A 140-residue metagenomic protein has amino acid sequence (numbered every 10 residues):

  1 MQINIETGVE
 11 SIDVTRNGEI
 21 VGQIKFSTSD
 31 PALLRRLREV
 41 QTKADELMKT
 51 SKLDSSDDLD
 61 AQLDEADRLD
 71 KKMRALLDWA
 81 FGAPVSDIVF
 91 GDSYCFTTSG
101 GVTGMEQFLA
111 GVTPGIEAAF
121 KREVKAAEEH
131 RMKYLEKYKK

Functional and structural regions predicted by a protein language model:
M1-Q62: Short N-terminal mixed-charge amphipathic segments
S56-D58, L63-E65, Q107, T113-P114: Short leucine-rich amphipathic alpha-helices used at interfaces
A66-R74: Short amphipathic alpha-helical coiled-coil/interface segments
A83-K140: C-terminal charged interaction modules
